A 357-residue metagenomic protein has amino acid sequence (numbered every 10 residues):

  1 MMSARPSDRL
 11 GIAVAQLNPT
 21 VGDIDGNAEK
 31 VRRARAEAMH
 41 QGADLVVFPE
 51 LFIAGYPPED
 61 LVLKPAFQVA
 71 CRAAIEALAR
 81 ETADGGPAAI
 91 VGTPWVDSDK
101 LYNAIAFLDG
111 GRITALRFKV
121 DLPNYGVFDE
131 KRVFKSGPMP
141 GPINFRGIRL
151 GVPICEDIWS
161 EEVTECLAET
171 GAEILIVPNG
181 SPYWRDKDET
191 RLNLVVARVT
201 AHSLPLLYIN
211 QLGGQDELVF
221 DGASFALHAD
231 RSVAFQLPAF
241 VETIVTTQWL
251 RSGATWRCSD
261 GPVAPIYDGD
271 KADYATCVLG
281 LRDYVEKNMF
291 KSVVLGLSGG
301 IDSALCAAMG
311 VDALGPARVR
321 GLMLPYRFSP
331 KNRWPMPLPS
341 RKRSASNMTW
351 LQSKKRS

Functional and structural regions predicted by a protein language model:
M1-G296, A307-R318, M323, N332 (+2 more regions): Enzyme catalytic cores with a strong preference for nitrogen-chemistry domains
F290-S303, K354-S357: A glycine-rich phosphate-binding loop feature that marks nucleotide/adenosyl-phosphate handling sites
P325-R327: A short hydrophobic beta-strand->loop->alpha-helix junction that borders the nucleotide-binding pocket of P-loop NTPases
S329, W334, S340, S344-S357: Acidic, proline/serine/threonine- and glycine-rich low-complexity intrinsically disordered segments
